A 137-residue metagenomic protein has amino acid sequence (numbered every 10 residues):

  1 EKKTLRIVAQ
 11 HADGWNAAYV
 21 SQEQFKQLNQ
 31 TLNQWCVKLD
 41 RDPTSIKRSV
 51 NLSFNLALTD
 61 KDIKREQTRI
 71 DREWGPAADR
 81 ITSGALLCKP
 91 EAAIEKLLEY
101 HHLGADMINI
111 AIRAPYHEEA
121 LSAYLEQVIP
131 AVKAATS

Functional and structural regions predicted by a protein language model:
E1-S137: Active-site-adjacent structural elements that line small-molecule/cofactor binding pockets in enzymes
